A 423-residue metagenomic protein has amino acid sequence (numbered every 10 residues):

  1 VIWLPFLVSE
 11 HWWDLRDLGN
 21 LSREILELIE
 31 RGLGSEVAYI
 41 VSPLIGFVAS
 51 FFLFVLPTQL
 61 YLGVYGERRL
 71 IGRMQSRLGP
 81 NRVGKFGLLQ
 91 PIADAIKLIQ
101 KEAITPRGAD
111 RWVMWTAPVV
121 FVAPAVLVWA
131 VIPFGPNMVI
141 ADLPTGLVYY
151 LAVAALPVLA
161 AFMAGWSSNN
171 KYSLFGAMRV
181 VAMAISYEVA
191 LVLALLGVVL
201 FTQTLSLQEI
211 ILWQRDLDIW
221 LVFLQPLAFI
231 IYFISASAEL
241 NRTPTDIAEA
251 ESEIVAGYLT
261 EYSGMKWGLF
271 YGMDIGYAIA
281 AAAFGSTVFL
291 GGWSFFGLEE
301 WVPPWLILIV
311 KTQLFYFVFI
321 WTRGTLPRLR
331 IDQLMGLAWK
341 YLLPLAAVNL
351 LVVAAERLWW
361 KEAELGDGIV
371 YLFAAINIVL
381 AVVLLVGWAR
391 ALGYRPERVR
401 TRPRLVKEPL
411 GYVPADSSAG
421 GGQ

Functional and structural regions predicted by a protein language model:
I2-Q423: Selective transmembrane helix interface/packing segments
